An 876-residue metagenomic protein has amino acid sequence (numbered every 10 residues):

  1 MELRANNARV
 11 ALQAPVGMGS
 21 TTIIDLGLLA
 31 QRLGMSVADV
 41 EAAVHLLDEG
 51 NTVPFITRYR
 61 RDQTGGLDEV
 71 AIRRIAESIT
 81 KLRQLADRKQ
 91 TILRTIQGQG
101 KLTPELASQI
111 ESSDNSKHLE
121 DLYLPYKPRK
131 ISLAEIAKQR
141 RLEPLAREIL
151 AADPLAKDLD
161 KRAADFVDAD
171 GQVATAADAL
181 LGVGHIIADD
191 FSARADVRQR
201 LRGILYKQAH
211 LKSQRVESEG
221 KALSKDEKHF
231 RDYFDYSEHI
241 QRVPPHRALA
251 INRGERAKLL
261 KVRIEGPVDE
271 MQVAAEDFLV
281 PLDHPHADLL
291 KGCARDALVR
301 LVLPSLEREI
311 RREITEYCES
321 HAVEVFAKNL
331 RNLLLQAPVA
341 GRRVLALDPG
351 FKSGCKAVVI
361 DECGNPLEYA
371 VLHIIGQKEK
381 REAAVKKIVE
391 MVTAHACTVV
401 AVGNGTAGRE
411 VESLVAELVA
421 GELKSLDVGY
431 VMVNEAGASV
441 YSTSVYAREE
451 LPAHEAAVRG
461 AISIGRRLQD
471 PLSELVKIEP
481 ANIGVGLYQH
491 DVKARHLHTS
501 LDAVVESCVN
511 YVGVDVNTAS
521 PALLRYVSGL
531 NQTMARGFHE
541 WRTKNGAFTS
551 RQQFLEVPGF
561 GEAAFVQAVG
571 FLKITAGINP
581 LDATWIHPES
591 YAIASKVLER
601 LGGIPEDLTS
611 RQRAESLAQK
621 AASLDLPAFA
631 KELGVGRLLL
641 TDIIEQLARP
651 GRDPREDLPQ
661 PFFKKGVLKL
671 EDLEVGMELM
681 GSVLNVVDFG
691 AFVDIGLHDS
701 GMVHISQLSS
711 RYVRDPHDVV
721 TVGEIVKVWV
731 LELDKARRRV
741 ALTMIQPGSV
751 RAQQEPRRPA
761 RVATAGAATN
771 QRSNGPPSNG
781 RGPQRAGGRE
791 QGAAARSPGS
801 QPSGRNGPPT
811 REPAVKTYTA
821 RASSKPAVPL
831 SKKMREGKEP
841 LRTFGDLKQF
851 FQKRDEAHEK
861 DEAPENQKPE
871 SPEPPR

Functional and structural regions predicted by a protein language model:
M1-E41, D48: Generic start-of-chain signal for non-secretory N-termini
A30, G34, P338, E506-E540 (+2 more regions): C-terminal accessory/binding modules appended to enzymatic or scaffolding proteins
H45-D48, P125, I136-Q139, A250-G254 (+16 more regions): Replace "in large, NTP-powered and nucleic-acid-processing enzymes" with "in large, NTP-powered factors and other
T52-V53, T64, D68-L133, A137-D170 (+4 more regions): Accessory alpha-helical DNA-binding modules that contact the DNA backbone or grooves
F55, D68-R74, K81-A346, G350-H454 (+1 more regions): Duplex nucleic acid-engaging cores and interfaces of nucleic-acid transaction enzymes
E105, H118, L122, V431 (+3 more regions): Long, charge-rich intrinsically disordered scaffolds of nucleic-acid metabolism proteins
E309-C318, A322-A327, N482-G513, K631-E671 (+1 more regions): Long, charged amphipathic helices and adjacent flexible linkers at domain junctions
I574-K868, P872-R876: Single-stranded RNA-binding regions, centering on S1/OB-family and related RNA-binding modules
